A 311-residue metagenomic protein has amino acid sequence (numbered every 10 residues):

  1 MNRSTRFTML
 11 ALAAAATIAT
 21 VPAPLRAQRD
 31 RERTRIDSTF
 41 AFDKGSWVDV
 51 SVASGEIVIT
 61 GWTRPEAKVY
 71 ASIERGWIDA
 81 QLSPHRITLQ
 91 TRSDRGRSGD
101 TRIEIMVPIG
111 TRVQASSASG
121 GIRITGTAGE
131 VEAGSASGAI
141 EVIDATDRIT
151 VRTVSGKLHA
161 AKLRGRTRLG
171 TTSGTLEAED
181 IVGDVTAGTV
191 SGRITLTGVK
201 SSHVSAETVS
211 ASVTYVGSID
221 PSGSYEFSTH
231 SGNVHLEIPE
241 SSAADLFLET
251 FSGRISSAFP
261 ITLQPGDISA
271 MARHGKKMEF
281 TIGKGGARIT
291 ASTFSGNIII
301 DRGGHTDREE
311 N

Functional and structural regions predicted by a protein language model:
M1-N311: Intrinsically disordered, low-complexity terminal regions
